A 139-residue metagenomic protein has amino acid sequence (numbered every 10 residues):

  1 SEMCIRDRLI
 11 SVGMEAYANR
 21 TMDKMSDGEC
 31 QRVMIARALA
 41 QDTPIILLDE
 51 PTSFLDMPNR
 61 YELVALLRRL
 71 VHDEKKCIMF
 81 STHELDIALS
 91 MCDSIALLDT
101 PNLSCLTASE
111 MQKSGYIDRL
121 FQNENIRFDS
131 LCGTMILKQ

Functional and structural regions predicted by a protein language model:
M3-I5: Short, small-residue-biased leader/transition segments that mark boundaries at the very start of proteins
T21-M25: Conserved ABC ATPase signature
I35: Hydrophobic anchor residue at the start of the ABC signature
D42: Conserved catalytic motifs of ABC-family nucleotide-binding domains
I46-D49: Catalytic Walker B motif of ABC-type/P-loop ATPase nucleotide-binding domains
T82-H83: H-loop/switch region of ABC-family ATPase nucleotide-binding domains
F121-Q139: ABC ATPase nucleotide-binding domains
